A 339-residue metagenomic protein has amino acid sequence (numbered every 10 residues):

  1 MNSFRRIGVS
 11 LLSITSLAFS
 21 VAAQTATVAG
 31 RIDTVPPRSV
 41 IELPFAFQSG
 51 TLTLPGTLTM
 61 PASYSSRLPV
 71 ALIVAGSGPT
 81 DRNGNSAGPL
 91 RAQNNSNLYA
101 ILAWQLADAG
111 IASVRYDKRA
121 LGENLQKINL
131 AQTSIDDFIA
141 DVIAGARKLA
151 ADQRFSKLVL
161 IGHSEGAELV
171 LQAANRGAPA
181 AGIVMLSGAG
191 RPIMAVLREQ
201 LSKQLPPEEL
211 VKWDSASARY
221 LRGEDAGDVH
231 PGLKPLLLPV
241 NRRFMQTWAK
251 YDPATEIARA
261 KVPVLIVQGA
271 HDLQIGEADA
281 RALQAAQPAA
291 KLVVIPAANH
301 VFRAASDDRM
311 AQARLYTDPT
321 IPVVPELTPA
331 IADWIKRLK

Functional and structural regions predicted by a protein language model:
V28-S66: N-terminal cap/lid segment of alpha/beta-hydrolase-fold proteins
Y64-R67, A71-Q105: Short, surface-exposed "cap/lid" segments of acyl-processing enzymes
L98, A131-A151: Alpha/beta-hydrolase active-site loop
R147-K203: Primarily recognizes the serine-hydrolase "nucleophile elbow" in alpha/beta-hydrolase and SGNH/GDSL folds
V184-T255: Accessory cap/linker subdomain of secreted extracellular hydrolases
A260, I266-Q268: Short beta-strand/loop motif that positions the catalytic acidic residue of the alpha/beta-hydrolase fold
V262, I275-A285: Short alpha-helix in the alpha/beta-hydrolase fold that links the catalytic acid
V301-F302, D307-K339: Catalytic active-site module of serine/aspartate enzymes centered on a nucleophile-bearing elbow/loop
